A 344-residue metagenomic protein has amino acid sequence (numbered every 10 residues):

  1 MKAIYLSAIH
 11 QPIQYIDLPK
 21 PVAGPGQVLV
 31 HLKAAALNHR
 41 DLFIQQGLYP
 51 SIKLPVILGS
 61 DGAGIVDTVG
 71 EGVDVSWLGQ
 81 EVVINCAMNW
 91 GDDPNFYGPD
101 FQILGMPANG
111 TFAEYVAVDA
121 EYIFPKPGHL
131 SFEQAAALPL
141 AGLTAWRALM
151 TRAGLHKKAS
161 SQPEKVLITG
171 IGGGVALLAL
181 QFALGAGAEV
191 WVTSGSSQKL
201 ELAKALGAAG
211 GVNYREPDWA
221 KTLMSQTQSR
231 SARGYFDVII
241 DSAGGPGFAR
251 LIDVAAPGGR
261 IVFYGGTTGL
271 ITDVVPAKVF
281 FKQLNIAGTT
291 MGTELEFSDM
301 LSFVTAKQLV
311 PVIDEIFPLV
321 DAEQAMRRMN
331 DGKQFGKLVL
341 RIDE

Functional and structural regions predicted by a protein language model:
P19-A35, L48-G91, P107-N109, P127-L130: Glycine-rich beta-strand-centered segment in the early N-terminal region that forms part of a ligand/cofactor-binding
I65, Q80-E81, K165, G185 (+1 more regions): Residue-level marker of beta-strand positions
V83, D237-I240: N-terminal Rossmann-like NAD(P) cofactor-binding module of classical short-chain dehydrogenase/reductase
A87-G170: NAD(P)H dinucleotide-binding glycine-rich loop of Rossmann-like/cofactor-binding domains, especially the beta1-alpha1
P99-F101, A186, S194-S197, A243-V312 (+1 more regions): Glycine-rich phosphate-binding loop and adjacent beta-alpha segment of Rossmann(oid) nucleotide-cofactor-binding
E133-P217: Mid-domain Rossmann-like dinucleotide-binding core that forms the NAD(H)/NADP(H) cofactor-binding site
W219-R233: Short amphipathic alpha-helix with an adjacent loop that forms part of the alpha/beta core around
R233, L309-V312, E323-E344: C-terminal capping/lid region of NAD(P)-dependent oxidoreductase domains
